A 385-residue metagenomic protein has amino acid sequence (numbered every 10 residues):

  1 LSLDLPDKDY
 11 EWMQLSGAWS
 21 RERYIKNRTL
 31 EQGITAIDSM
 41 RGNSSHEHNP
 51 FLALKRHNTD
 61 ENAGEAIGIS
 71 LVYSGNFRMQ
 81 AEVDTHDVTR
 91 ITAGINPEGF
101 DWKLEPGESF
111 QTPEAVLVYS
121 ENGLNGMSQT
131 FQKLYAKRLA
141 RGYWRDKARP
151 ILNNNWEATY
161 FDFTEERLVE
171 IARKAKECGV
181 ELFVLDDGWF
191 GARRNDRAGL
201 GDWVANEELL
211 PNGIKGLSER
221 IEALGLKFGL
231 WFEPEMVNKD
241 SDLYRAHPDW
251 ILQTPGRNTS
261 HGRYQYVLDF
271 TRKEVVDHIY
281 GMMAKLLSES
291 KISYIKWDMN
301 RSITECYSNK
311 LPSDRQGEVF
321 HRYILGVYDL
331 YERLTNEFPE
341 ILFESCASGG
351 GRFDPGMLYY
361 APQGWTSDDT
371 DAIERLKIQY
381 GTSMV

Functional and structural regions predicted by a protein language model:
L1-E82, E98-F100: Polysaccharide-binding surfaces and accessory modules of carbohydrate-active proteins
A81, I95, N122-L124: Conserved mixed alpha/beta catalytic, RNA-binding, or beta-rich assembly cores of soluble enzyme, regulatory
T85-E105, E340: Short acidic, Pro/Gly- and aromatic-enriched capping/linker segments at domain boundaries
W102-E121: Short Pro-Gly-centered flexible turn/kink motifs
V118-P150: Terminal connector regions
W144-G281, Y294: Aromatic-lined carbohydrate-binding/catalytic grooves of carbohydrate-active enzymes
Y160, G191, N206, N212 (+2 more regions): Active-site and adjacent substrate-binding regions of carbohydrate-active enzymes
N238-D277, H321-V385: Glycan-recognition surfaces
